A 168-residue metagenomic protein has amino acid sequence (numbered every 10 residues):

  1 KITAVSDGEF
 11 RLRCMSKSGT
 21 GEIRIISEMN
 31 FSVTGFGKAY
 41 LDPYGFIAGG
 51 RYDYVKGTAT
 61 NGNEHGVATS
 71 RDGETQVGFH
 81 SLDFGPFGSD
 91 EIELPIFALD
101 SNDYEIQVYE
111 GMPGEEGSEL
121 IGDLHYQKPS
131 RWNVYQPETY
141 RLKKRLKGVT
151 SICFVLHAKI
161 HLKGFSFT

Functional and structural regions predicted by a protein language model:
K1-T168: Extracytoplasmic
